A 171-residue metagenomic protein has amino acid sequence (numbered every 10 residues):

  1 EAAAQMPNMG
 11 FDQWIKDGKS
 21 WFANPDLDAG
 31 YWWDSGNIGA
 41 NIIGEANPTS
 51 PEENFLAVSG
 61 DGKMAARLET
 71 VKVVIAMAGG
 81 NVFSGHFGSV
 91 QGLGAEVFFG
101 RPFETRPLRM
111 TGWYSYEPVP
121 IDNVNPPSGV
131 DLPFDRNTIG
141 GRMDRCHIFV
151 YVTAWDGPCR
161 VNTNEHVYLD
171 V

Functional and structural regions predicted by a protein language model:
E1-T111, G129-P133, G141-W155, C159-V171: Aromatic (Trp/Tyr/Phe) and Gly/Pro-enriched flexible surface segments
Y114-I139: Short amphipathic, basic-aromatic surface patches that mediate peripheral association with negatively charged
